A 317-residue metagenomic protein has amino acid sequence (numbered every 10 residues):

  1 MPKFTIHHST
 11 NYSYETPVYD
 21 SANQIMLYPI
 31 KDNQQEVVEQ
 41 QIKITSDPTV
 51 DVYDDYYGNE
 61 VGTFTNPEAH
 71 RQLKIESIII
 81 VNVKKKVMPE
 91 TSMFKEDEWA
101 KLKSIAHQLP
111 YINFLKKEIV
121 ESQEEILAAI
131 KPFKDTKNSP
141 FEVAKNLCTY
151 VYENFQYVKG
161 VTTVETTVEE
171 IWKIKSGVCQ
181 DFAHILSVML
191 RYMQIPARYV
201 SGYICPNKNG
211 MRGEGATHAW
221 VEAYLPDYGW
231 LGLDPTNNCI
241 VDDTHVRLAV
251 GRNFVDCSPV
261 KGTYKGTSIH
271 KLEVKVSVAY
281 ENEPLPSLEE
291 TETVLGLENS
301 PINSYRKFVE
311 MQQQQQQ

Functional and structural regions predicted by a protein language model:
M1-V87, F94: Intrinsically disordered, low-complexity N-terminal segments that are enriched in acidic
P2, H8, N23, Q40 (+6 more regions): Structural beta-strand/beta-sheet cores of well-ordered domains, especially the beta-sheet scaffolds that support
Y14, V81, L225, V278-Y280: Short beta-strand segments enriched in hydrophobic/aromatic residues within well-folded beta-rich domains
I25-L27, Q41-I42, N59, T91-A100 (+3 more regions): Short intrinsically disordered coil segments
Q72-E121: A contiguous, low-structure linker/loop signature
K101, I105-G177, I185, M193 (+2 more regions): Secondary-structure boundary elements
T149, D181-H270: Hydrophobic/aromatic-rich core segments of domains that either
A279, E283-Q317: Alpha-helical and coiled-coil interaction segments, frequently adjacent to or embedded within charge-biased
